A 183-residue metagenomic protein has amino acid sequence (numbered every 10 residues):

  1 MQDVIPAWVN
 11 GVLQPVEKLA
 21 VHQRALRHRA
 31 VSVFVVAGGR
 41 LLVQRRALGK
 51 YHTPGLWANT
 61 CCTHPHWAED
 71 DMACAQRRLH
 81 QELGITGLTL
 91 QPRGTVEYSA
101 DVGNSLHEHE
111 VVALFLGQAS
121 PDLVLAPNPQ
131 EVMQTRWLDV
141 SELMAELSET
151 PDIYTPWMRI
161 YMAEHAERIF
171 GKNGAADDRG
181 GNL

Functional and structural regions predicted by a protein language model:
M1-S32, V36: Acidic, metal-coordinating catalytic segment for phosphate/diphosphate chemistry, firing primarily on the Nudix
A7, V35, V43, L116-G117 (+1 more regions): Conserved hydrophobic "DFG−1" position in protein kinase catalytic cores
G11-Q14, R40, L56, Q91: Residue-level signal for well-ordered, solvent-exposed loop/turn and beta-edge residues enriched in charged/polar side
E17-L19, G55, E97, L106-L183: Nudix hydrolase/Nudix homology domain
H22-V31, V36-Q81: Conserved Nudix-box catalytic region and its N-terminal flanking loop in Nudix hydrolases and closely related
V33, C61, P92, A113-F115: A structural signal for short, well-ordered beta-strand segments
R77-E82, V96, A100-D101: Extended, positively charged loop/linker patches that create polyanion-binding surfaces
T86-T95: A short coil-to-beta-strand element that immediately follows conserved catalytic motifs
